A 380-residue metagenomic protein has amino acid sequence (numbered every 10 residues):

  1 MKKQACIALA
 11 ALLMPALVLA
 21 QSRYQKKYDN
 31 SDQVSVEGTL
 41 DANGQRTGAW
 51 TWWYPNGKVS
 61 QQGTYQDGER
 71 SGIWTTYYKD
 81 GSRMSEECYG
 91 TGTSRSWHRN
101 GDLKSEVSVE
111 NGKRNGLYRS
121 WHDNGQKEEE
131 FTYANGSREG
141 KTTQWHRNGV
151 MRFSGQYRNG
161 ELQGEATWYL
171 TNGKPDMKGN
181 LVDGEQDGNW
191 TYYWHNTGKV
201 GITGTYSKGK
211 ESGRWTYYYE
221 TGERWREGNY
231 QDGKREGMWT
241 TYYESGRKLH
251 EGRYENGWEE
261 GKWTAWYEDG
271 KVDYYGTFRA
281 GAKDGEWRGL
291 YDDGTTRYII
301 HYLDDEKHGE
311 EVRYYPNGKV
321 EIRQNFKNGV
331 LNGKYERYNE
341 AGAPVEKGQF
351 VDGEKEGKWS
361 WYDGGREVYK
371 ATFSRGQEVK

Functional and structural regions predicted by a protein language model:
M1-Y24: Bacterial Sec-dependent N-terminal signal peptides
L19-K380: Glycine/tyrosine- and acidic-biased, solvent-exposed loop/turn segments at the edges of beta-strands
